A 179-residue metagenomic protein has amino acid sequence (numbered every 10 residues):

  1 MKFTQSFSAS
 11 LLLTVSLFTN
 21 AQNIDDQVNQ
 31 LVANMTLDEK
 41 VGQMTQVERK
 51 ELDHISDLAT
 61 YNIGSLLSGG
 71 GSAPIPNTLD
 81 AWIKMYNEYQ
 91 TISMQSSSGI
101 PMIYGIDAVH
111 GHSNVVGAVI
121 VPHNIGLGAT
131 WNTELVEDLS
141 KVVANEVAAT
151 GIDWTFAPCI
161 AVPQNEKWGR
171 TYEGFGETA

Functional and structural regions predicted by a protein language model:
M1-N23: Bacterial Sec-dependent N-terminal signal peptides
Q22-A179: N-terminal beta-rich core of secreted/periplasmic extracellular enzymes
